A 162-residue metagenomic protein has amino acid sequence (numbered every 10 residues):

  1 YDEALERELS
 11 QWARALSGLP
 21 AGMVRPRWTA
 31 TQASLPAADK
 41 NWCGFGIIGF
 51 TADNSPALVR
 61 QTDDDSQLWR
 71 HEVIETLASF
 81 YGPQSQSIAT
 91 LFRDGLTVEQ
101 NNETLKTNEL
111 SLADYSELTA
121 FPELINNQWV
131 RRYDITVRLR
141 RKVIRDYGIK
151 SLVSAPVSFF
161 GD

Functional and structural regions predicted by a protein language model:
Y1-T62, V153, F159-D162: Small/polar-rich, solvent-exposed N-terminal microdomains that initiate assembly or binding
P36, L118-A120, I149: Aromatic/basic-lined ligand-recognition segments that form π-stacking hydrophobic pockets flanked by Lys/Arg to engage
G46-I48, V59-A78: Active-site-adjacent structural patch at catalytic or cofactor/ligand-binding sites
D53-S55, I88, R145-Y147: Short acidic, gly/pro-rich beta-turn/loop elements at beta-sheet edges and active-site/ligand-binding grooves
L68-Q86, F92, V130-R141: Oligomerization/assembly interface segments of phage tail-like spikes and tubes
S87, T97-I144: Acidic-leaning, charged glycine-interspersed low-complexity segments
T90-L96, L152-V153: Short amphipathic alpha-helices in soluble, non-transmembrane regions that often serve as interface/regulatory elements
R138, V143-D162: Mixed-charge, glycine-accented linear interaction segment located at domain edges/termini
